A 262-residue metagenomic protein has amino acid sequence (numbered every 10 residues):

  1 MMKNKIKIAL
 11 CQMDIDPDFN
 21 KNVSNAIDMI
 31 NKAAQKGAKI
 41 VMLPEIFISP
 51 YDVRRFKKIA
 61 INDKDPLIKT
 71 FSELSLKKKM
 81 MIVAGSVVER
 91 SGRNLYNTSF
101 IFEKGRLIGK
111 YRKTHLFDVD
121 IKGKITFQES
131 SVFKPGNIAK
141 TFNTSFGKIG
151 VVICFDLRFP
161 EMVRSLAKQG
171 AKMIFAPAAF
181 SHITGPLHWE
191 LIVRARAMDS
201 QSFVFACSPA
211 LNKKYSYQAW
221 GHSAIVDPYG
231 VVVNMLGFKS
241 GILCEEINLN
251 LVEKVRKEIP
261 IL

Functional and structural regions predicted by a protein language model:
M1-I40, F175: N-terminal active-site segment of His-dependent metallophosphoesterases
I8, I101-I108, V226-N234: Short, glycine-anchored, charge-dense loop/turn motifs used at functional sites
C11, I59, Y111, F142 (+3 more regions): Hydrophobic residues at beta-strand termini and immediately following loops that shape nucleotide-binding pockets
M13, V87, K113-T114, C154 (+1 more regions): Active-site beta-loop-alpha junctions enriched in small/polar residues
F19, I27-K104, K110, V119 (+1 more regions): Cys-nucleophile CN-hydrolase/nitrilase-fold catalytic domain and related Cys-dependent amidase chemistry that acts on
D63-V83, K148, L157-L243: CN hydrolase (nitrilase-like) catalytic-core segments centered on the catalytic cysteine and neighboring Lys/Glu
A84-S86, T98-I101, K140-F142, S223-I225 (+1 more regions): Short beta-strand scaffold segments in enzyme catalytic cores
R90-Q169, H182-L191, K257-I261: Active-site catalytic loop in hydrolytic enzyme cores
